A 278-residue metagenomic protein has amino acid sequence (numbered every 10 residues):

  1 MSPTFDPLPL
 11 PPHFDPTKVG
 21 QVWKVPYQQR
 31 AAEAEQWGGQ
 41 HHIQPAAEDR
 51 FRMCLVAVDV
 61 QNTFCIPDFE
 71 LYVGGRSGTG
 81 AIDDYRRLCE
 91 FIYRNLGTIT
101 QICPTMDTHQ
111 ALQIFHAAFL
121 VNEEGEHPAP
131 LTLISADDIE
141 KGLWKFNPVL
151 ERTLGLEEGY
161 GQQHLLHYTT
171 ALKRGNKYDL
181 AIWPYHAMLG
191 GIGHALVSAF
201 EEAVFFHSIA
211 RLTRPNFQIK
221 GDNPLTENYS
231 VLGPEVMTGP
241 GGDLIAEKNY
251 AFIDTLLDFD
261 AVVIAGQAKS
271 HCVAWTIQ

Functional and structural regions predicted by a protein language model:
S2-P104, H109-Q278: Active-site-adjacent betaalpha module
